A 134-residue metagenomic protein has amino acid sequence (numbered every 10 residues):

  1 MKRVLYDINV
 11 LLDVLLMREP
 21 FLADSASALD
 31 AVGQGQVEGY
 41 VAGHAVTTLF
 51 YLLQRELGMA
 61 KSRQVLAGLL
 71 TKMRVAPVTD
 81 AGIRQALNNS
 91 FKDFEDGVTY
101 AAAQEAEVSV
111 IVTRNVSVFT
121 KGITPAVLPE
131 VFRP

Functional and structural regions predicted by a protein language model:
M1-V41, Q54-K61, K121, A126 (+1 more regions): Short, well-structured N-terminal submotif of metal-dependent ribonuclease cores
I8, D80, D96-Y100: Conserved glycosyltransferase catalytic-site signature
V10-L11, T48-L52, Q85: A general alpha-helix detector
M17, A45, V65-S90: Acidic catalytic patch
Q34-G39, R74, E107-V110: Short active-site oxyanion
A42-F50, Q54-L70: Glycine/small-residue-rich phosphate/adenosyl-binding loop
F94-I111: Acidic, metal-associated active-site segment
